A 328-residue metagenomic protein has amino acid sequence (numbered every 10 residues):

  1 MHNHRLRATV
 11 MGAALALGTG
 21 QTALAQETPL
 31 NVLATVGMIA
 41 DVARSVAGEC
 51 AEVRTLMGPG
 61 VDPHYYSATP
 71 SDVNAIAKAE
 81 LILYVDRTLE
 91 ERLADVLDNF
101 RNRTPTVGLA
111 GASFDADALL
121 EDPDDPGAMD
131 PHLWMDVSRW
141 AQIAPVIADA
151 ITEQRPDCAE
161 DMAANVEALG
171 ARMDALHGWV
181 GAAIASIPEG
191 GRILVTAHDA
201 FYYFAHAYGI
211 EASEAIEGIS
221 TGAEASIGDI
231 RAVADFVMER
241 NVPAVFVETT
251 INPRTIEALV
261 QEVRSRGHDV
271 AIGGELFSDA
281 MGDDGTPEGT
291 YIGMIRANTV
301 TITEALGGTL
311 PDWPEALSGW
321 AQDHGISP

Functional and structural regions predicted by a protein language model:
M1-V10: Bacterial N-terminal signal peptides that target proteins for export
T9-G20: Bacterial N-terminal signal peptides
Q21-A25: Sec/Tat signal peptide C-region and signal peptidase I cleavage site
Q26-P328: Extracytoplasmic metal-acquisition and chelation regions
